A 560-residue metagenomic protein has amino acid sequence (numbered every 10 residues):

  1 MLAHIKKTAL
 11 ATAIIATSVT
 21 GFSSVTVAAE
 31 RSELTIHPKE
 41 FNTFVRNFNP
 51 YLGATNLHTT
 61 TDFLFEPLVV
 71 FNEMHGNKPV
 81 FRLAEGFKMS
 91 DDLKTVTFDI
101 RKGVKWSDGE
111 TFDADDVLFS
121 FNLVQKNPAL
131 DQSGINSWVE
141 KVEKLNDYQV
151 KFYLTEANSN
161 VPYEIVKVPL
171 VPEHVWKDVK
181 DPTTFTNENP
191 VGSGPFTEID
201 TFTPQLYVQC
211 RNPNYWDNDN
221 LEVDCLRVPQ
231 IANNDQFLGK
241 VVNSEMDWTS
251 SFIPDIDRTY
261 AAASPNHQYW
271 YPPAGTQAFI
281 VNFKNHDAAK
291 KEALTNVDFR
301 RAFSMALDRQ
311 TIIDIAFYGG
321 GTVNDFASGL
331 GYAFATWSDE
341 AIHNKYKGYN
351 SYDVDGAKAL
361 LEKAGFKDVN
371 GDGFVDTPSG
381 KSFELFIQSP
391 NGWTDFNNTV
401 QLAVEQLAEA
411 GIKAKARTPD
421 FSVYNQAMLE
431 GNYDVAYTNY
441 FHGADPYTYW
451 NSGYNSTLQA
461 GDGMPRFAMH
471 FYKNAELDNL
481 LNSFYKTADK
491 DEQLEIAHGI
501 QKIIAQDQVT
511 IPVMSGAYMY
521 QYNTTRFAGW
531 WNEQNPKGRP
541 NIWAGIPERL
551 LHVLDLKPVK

Functional and structural regions predicted by a protein language model:
L2-A11: Bacterial N-terminal signal peptides that target proteins for export
T17-T26: C-terminal segment of classical bacterial N-terminal signal peptides
A28-L34: Cleaved targeting-peptide boundary
H37-D91, N122, V191: N-terminal lobe/hinge region of extracytoplasmic solute-binding protein
F71-M74, T95-T97, R101-Q132, K141-E143 (+6 more regions): Extracytoplasmic/periplasmic ligand-capture domains
V80, S133-N136, G320: Short, glycine-/polar-rich solvent-exposed loops and beta-turns at beta-strand/coil boundaries
K88-D91, D99, S133-D178: Surface-exposed binding/hinge segments that line and control ligand-binding clefts or catalytic entry sites
V513: Active-site-proximal polar cores
